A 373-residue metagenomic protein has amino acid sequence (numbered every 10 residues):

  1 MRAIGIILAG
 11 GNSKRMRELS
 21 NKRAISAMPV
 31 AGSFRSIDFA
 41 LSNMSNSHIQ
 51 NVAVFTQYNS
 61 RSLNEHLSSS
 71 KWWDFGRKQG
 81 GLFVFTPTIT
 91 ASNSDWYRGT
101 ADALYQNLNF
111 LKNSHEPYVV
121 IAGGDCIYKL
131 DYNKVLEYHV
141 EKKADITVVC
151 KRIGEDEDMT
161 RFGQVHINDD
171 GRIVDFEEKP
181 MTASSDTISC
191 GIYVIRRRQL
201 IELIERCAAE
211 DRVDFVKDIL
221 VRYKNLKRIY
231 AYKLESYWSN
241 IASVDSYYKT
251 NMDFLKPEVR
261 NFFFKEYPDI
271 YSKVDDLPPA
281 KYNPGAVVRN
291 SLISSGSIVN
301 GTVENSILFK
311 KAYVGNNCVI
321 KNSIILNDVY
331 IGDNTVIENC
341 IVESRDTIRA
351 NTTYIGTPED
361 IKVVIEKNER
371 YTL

Functional and structural regions predicted by a protein language model:
M1-F254, V364-E366: Unchanged
M1-I4, R198, R206-L373: Left-handed beta-helix
